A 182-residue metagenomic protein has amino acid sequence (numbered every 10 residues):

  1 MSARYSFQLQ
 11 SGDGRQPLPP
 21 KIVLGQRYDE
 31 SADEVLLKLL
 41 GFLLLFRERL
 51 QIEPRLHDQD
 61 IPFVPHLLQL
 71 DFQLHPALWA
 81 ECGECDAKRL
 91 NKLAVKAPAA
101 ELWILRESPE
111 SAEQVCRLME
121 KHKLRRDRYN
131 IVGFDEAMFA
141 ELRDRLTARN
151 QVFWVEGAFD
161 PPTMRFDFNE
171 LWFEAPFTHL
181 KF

Functional and structural regions predicted by a protein language model:
S11-D58: Acidic-basic catalytic patches of nuclease active cores, encompassing PD-(D/E)XK and other metal-cofactor nuclease
G41, D58-F63, L70, R89 (+1 more regions): Terminal alpha-helical anchor/extension segments at protein ends
L67-Q69, H75-L90, L102: Conserved catalytic cores of phosphodiester-cleaving nucleases, focusing on short active-site segments
A77, P98-R106, R126-I131: Hydrophobic beta-strand segments of well-ordered beta-sheets in folded domains
R89-K96, R117-L118: A short acidic, amphipathic alpha-helical/loop segment
P109-V115, F139: Short, charged/polar "capping" segments at the starts of alpha-helices and the immediately preceding loops
E113-L124, R145-L146: Short, aromatic/basic amphipathic alpha-helical patches
D127-F182: Non-catalytic C-terminal interaction segments of nucleic acid-processing enzymes
